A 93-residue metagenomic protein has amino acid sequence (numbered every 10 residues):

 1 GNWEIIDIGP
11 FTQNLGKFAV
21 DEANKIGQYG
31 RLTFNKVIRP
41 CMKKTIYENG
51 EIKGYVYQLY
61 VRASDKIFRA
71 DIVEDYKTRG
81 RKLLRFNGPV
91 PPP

Functional and structural regions predicted by a protein language model:
G1-P93: N- and C-terminal low-complexity/disordered segments
